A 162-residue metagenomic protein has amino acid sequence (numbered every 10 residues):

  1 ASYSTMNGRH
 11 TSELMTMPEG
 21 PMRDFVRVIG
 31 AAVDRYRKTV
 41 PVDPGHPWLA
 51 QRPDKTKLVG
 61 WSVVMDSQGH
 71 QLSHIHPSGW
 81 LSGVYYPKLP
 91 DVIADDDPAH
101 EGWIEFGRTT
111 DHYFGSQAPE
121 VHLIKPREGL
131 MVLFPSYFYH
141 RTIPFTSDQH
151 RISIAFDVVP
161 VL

Functional and structural regions predicted by a protein language model:
A1-P47: Non-heme Fe(II)/2-oxoglutarate
L49-K55, L72-P77, D96: Short, conserved, surface-exposed binding loops centered on an aromatic residue
D54-V64: A short glycine-rich, His/Asp/Glu-containing loop-to-beta-strand
G60, L81-G83, I152-F156: Hydrophobic residues positioned within well-ordered beta-strands of beta-sheet architectures
V63-S67, I75-V92, G107-T110: Short, conserved beta-strand element in jelly-roll/cupin
G69-S73, R141-I143: Generic recognition of flexible, low-complexity loop/linker segments
H74, S82-V84, L123-I124, M131: His/acidic/aromatic-lined binding-pocket segments of jelly-roll/cupin-type domains and related regulatory beta-sandwich
D96-G102, R108-L162: Catalytic core of Fe(II)/2-oxoglutarate
